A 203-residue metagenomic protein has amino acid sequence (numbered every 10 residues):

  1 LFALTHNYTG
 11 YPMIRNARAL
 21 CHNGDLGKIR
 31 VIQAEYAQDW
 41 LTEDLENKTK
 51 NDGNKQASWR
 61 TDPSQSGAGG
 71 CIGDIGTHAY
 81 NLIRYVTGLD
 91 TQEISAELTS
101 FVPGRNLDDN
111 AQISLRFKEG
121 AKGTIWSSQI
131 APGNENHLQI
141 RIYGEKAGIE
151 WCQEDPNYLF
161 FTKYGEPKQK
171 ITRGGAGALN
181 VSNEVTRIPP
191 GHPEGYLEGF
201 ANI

Functional and structural regions predicted by a protein language model:
L1-F2, K122: Short, surface-exposed connector motifs at secondary-structure boundaries
A3, Y8-R105, L159: Predominantly a Rossmann-like dinucleotide-binding segment in NAD(P)-dependent oxidoreductases
M13, E43, R105, N134-N136 (+3 more regions): Generic domain-boundary/flexible-linker signal
I29-I32, T124-S127, W151-C152: Beta-strand scaffold of nucleotide-dependent catalytic cores
K48-Q56, R60, Y85, E93 (+4 more regions): C-terminal glycine/acidic-rich active-site capping loop/insertion
Q65-S66, T77, I125, P132 (+2 more regions): A near-ubiquitous, low-amplitude feature marking generic local secondary-structure context
I75-N81, Y85-I94, T99-G104, D109-K122 (+2 more regions): Glycine-rich, aromatic-lined ligand/substrate-binding cores of catalytic and carbohydrate-binding domains
